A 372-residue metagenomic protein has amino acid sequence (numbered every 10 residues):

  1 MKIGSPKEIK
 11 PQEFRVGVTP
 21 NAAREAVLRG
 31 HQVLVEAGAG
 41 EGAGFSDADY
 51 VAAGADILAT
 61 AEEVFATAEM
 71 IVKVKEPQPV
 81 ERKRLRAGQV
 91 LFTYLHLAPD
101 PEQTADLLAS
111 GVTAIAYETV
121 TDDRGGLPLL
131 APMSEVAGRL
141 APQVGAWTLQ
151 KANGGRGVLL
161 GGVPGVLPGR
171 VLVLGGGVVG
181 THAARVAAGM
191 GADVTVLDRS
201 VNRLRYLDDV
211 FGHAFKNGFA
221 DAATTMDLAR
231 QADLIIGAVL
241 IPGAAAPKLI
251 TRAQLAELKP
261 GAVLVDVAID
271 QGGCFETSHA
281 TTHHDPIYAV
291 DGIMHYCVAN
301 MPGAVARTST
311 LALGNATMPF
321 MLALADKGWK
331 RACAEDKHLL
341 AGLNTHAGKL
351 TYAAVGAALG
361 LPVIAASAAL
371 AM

Functional and structural regions predicted by a protein language model:
K2, E8, P79-G169, V298-N300: Glycine/serine-rich phosphate-binding loop and adjoining beta1-alpha1 elements at the start of nucleotide-handling
S5, L34-A37, I57-A59, K73 (+7 more regions): General beta-strand structural signal in soluble alpha/beta enzymes
S5-S110: An N-terminal-biased, well-structured beta-alpha scaffold segment characteristic of Rossmann-like dinucleotide-binding
P6-F45, A152-L240: Glycine-rich phosphate/diphosphate-binding loop of Rossmann-like nucleotide-binding domains
E69, K75-E76, L95-H96, D221 (+3 more regions): Short glycine-/small-residue-rich Rossmann-like dinucleotide-binding loops
E118-L159, I269, C274-M372: Adenosine-phosphate binding glycine-rich loop
D209-D291: Rossmann-like adenosine-cofactor binding region
